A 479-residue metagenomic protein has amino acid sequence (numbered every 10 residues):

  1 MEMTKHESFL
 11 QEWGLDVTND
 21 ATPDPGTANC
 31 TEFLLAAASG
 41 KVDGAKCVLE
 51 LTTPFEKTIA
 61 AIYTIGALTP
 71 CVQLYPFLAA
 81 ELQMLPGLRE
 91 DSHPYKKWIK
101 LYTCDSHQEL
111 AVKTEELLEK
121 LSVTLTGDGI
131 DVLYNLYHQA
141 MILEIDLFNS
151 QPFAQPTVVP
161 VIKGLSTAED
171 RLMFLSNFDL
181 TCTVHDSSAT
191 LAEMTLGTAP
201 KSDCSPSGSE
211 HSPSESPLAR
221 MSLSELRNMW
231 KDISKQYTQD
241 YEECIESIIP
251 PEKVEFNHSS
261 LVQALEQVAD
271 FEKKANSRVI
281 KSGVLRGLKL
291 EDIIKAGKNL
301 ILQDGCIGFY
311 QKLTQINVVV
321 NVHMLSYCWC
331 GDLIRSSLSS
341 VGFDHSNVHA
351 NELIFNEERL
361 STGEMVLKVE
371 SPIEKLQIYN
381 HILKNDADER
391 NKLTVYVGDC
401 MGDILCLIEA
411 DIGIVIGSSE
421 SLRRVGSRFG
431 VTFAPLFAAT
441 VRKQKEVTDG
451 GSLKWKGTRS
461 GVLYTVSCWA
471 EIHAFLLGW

Functional and structural regions predicted by a protein language model:
E2-E109, I142: Active-site-proximal alpha-helical scaffolds that flank and shape metal-associated catalytic sites
D43-E56, C204-P213, P435-S452: Intrinsically disordered, low-complexity domain-flanking/linker segments in eukaryotic proteins, enriched
I62-T64, L68, D128-Y137: Inter-helical linker of Solcar repeats in mitochondrial carrier family
M84-G87, T126, P152, P156-P160: Structured alpha-helical bundle/scaffold domains in large eukaryotic membrane-trafficking regulators
P94, W98-S106, V158-E169, E291-W479: C-terminal cap/substrate-recognition subdomain and adjoining C-terminal extension of metal-dependent phosphatase-like
H107-Y134: Long amphipathic all-alpha helical oligomerization modules
V132-V159: A cross-kingdom marker for long, charged
P160-E352, N356: Alpha-helical substrate-recognition element adjacent to the catalytic core
